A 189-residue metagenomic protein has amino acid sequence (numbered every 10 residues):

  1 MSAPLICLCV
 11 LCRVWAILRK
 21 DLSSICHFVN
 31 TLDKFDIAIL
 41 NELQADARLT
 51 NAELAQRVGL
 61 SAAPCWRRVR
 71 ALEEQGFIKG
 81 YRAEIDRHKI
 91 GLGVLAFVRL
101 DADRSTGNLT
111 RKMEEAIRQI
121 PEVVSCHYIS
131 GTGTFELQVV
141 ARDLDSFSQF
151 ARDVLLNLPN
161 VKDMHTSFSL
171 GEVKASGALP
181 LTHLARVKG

Functional and structural regions predicted by a protein language model:
S2-G189: A compositional/biophysical signature of low hydrophobicity enriched in polar/charged and small residues
